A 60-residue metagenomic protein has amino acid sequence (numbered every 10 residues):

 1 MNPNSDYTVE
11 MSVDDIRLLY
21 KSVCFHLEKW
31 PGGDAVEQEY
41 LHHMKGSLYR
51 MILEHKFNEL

Functional and structural regions predicted by a protein language model:
M1-L60: Positively charged, low-complexity terminal tracts and the immediately adjacent first secondary-structure elements
